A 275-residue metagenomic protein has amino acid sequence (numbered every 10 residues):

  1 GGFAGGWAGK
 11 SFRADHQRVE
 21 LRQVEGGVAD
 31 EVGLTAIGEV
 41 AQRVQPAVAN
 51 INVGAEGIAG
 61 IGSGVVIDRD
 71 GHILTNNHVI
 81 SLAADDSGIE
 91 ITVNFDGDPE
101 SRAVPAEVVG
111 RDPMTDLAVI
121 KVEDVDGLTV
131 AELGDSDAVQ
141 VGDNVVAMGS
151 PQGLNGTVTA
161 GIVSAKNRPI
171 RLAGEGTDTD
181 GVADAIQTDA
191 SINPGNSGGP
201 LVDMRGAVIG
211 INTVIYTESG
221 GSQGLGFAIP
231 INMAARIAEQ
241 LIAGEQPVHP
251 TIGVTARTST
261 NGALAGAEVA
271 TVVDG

Functional and structural regions predicted by a protein language model:
G1-A263, D274: Serine-dependent protease modules
A267: Short aromatic-glycine-enriched beta-strand elements
A270: Primarily a LysM-type cell-wall glycan-binding module
